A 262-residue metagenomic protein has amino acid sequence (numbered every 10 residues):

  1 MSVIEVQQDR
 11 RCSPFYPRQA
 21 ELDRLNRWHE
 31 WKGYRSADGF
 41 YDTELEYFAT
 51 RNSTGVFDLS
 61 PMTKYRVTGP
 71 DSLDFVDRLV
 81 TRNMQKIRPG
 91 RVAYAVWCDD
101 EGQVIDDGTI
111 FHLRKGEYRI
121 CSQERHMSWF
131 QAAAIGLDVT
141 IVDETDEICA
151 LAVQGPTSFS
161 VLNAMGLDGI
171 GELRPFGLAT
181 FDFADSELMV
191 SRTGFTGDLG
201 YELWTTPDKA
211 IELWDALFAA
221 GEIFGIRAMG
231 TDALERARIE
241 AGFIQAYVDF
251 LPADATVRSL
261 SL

Functional and structural regions predicted by a protein language model:
M1-C98, Q103, D232: Acidic, proline/glycine-enriched N-terminal capping motif
M1-D38, F111-L262: Conserved, structured C-terminal
A49-S53, V104-D107, I135-D138, S191: Short amphipathic alpha-helical segments, especially helix-boundary/capping motifs
F57-P70, I110-R119, I239: N-terminal glycine-rich flavin-associated loop
D58, D107, E202: Acidic active-site catalytic centers that drive phospho-/nucleotidyl reactions and related ester hydrolyses
M62-K64, Y94, D107, I148 (+1 more regions): Short, acidic/polar N-cap/turn motifs at the starts of alpha helices
R78, R82-G136: Well-ordered mid-protein domain cores that form the structural environment of catalytic cofactors
